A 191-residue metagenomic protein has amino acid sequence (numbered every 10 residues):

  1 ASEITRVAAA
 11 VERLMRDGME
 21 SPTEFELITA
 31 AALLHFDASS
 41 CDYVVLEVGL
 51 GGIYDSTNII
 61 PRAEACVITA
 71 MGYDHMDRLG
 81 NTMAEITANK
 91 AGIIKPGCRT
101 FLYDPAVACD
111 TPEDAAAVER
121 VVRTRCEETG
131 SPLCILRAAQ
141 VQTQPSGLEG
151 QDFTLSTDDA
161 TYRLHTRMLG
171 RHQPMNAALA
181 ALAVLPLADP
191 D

Functional and structural regions predicted by a protein language model:
A1-P61, Y73-T87: ATP-dependent carboxylate-amine ligase catalytic core
V7-L14, S39, N89, I93 (+2 more regions): Change "in soluble alpha/beta enzymes" to "in soluble alpha/beta proteins
E26-S40, P61-Y73, A117-R120, H165-D191: A conserved, hydrophobic alpha-helical segment in the catalytic core of large ATP/adenylate-utilizing enzymes
L46-E47, L102, C134-R137: General beta-strand structural signal in soluble alpha/beta enzymes
G51-S56, I60-S131: Conserved catalytic-core segment of NTP-binding enzymes
L102-D104, T143, R167-M168: Thr-Gly-centered strand-to-loop micro-motif
V122, S131-A138, P174: Long, charge-dense, solvent-exposed interaction surfaces that engage phosphate-rich ligands
L136-G150, D159, L179-D191: Gly/charged, well-structured mid-domain segments that form the phosphate/adenylate-handling core of ATP-dependent
